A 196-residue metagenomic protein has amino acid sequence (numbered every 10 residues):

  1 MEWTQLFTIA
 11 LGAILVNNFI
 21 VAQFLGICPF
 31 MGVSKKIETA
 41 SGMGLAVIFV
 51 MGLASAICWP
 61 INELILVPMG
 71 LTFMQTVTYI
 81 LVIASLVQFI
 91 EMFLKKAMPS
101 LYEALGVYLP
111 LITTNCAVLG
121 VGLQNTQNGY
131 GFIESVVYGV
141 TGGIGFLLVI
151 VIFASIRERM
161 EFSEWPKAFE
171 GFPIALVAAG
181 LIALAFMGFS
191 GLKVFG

Functional and structural regions predicted by a protein language model:
M1-W3, L184-G196: Juxtamembrane boundary at the C-terminal end of a transmembrane helix
L6-I20, G70-S85, V137-V149: Structural signature of hydrophobic alpha-helical transmembrane segments
T8-V16, V47-L53, I80-E91, T114-V121 (+2 more regions): Hydrophobic core segments of alpha-helical transmembrane domains in multi-pass membrane transport and ion-translocation
F24-G32, E91-K96, Y108-L109, C116-G129: Generic transmembrane alpha-helix signature in multi-pass membrane proteins, especially transporters/channels
F24-T39, V87-L101, F153-E164: C-terminal ends of transmembrane helices
E38-F49, F73-Y79, L101-I112, P166-I174: Cytoplasmic-side transmembrane-helix entry/capping segments in multi-pass membrane proteins
W59-M69, T126-V136, F162-S163, G191-G196: Membrane-interface helix termini and inter-helical loops of multi-pass transporters
P60-G106: Ordered, amphipathic secondary-structure segments that act as subunit-interaction surfaces in large macromolecular
